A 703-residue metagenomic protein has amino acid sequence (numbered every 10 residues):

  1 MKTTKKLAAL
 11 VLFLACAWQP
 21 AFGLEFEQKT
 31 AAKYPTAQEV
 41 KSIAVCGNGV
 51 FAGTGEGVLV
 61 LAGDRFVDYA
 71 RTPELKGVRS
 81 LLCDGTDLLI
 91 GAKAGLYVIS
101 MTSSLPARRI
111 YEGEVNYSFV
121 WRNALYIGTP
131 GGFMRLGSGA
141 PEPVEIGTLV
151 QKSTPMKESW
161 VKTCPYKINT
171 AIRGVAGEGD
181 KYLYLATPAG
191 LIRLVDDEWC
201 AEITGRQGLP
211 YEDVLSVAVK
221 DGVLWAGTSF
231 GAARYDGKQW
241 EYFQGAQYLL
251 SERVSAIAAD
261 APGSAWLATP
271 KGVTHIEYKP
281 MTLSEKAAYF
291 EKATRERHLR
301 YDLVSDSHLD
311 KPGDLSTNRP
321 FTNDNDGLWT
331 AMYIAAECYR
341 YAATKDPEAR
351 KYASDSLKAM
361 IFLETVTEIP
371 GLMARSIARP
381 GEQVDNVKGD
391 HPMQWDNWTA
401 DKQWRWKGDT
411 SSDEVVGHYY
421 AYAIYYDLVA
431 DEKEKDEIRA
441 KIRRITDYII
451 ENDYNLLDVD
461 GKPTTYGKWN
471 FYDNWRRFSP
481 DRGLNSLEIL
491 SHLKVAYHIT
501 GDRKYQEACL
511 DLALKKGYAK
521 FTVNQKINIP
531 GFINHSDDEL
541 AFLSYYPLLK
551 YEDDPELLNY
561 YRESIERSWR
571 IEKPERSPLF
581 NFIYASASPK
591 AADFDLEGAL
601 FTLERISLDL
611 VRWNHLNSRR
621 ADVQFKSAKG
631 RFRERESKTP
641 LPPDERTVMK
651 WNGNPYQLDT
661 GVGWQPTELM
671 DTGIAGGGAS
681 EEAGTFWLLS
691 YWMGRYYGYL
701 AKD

Functional and structural regions predicted by a protein language model:
E25-C46, D68-D84, P106-R122, P130 (+3 more regions): Short coil-to-beta transitions that initiate beta-strands within beta-rich domains
G49-A52, D87-I90, A124-I127, Y182-L185 (+2 more regions): Conserved beta-propeller blade signature
A62-R65, S100-S104, G137-A140, V195-E198 (+2 more regions): Short loop/turn segments that connect beta-strands within beta-propeller blades
S255-M281: Blade-level signature of beta-propeller repeat domains, shared across WD40, Kelch, NHL, RCC1 and BNR/Asp-box propellers
A261, E277-R297, A541-D703: Terminal, non-catalytic domain-edge segments
S284-P312, A353-I369, A440-V459, K504-Q525 (+5 more regions): Long, well-ordered core segments of solenoidal/helical folds
D302-L303, S307-G313, N323, K351-D481: Extended ligand-binding groove/face enriched in aromatic
A331-D346, K402, G417-E434, F478 (+5 more regions): Well-ordered alpha-helical scaffold segments within catalytic/enzyme domains
